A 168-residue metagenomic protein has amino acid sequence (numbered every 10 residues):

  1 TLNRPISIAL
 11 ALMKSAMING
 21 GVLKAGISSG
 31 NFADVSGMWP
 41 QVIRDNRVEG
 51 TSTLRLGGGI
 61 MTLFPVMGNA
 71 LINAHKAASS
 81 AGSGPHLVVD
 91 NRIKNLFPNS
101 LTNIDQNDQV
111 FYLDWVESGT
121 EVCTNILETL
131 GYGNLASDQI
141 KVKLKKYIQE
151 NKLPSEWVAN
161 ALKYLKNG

Functional and structural regions predicted by a protein language model:
T1-R4, S15-M67: Catalytic core of nucleotidyl cyclases, primarily class III adenylyl/guanylyl cyclases
F64-P65, I72-A74: Soluble extracytoplasmic domains of inner/organellar membrane proteins
N73-K76, A81-G168: Intrinsically disordered, glycine/charged-rich C-terminal tails and inter-domain linkers that flank nucleotidyl cyclase
